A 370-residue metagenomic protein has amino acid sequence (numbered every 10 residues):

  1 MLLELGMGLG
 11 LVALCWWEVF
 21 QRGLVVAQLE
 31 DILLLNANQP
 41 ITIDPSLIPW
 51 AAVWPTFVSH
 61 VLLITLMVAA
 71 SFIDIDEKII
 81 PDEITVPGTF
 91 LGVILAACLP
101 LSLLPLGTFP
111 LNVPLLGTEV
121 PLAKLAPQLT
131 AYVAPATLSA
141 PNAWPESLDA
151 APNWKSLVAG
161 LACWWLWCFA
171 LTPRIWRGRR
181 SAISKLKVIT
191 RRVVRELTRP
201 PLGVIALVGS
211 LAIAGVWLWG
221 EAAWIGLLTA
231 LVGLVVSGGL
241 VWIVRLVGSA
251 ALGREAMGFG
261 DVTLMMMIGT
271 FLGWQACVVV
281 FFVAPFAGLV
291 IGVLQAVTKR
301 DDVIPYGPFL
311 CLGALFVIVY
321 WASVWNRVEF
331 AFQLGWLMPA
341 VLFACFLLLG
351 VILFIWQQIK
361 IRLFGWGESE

Functional and structural regions predicted by a protein language model:
M1-E370: A membrane-topology feature that recognizes alpha-helical transmembrane segments and their immediate juxtamembrane
